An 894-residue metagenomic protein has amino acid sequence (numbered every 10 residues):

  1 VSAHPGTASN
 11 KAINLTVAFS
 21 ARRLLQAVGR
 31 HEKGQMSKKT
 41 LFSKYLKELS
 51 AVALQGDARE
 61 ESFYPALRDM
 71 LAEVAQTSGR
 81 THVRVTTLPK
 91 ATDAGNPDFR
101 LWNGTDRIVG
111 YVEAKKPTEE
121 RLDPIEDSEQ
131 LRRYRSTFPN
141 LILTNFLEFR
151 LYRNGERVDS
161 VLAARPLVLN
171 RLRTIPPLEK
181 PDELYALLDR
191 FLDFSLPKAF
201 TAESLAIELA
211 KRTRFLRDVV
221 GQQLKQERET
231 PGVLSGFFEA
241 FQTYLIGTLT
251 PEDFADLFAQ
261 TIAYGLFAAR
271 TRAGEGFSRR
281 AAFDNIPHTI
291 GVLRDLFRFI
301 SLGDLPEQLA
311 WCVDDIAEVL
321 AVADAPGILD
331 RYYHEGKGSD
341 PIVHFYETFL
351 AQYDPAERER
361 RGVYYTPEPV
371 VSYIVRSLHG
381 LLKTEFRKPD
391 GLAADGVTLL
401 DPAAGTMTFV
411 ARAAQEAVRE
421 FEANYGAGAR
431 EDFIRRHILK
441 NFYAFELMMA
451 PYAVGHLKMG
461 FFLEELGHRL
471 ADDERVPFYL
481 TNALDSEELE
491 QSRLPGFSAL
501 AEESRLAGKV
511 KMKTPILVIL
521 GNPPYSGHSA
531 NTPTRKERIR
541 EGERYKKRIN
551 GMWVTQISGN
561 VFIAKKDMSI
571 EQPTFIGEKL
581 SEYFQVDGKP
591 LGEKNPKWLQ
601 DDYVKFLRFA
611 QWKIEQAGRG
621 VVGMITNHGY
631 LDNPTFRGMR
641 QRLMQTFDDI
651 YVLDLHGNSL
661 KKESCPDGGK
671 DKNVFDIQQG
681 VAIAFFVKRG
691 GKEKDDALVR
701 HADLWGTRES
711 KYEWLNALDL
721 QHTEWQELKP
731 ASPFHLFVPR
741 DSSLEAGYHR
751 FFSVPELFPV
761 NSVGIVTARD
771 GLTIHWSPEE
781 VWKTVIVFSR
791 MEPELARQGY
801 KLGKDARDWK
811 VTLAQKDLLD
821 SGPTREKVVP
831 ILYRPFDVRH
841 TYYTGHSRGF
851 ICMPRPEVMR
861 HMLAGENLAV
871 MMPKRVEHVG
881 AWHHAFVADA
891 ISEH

Functional and structural regions predicted by a protein language model:
A3-H4, Q26: Residue-level detector of structural "landmarks"
K33-N140, E148-A186, L192: A short, conserved, highly charged catalytic patch centered on acidic carboxylates
K39-F42, E48, D182-E416, N441 (+4 more regions): Preference for the N-terminal adenyl/adenosyl cofactor-binding alpha/beta module
D69, Q260-A273, T348, L457-E464 (+2 more regions): Short, hydrophobic/amphipathic alpha-helical patches that form generic packing surfaces within helical domains
T86-L88, I328, Y332, K337 (+4 more regions): SAM-dependent methyltransferase catalytic region
K115, D123-P139, F146-E227, G706 (+2 more regions): Intrinsically disordered, low-complexity terminal regions enriched in charged/polar residues
N531-P533, I563, E593-K594, W612-H894: Sequence-level detector for compositionally biased, low-complexity segments
